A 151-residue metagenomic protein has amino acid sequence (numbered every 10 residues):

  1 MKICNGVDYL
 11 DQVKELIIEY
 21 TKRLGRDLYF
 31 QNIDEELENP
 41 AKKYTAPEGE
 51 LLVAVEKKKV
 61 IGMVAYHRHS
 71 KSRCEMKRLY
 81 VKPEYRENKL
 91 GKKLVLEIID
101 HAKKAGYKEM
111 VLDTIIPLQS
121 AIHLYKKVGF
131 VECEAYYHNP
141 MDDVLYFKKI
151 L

Functional and structural regions predicted by a protein language model:
M1-K77, K82-P83, V95-E97, H101 (+2 more regions): Acetyl-CoA-dependent GNAT
K2, E87, V111-T114: Conserved SAM-binding loop
K82-N88, I116-P117: Active-site acidic-Proline motif in GNAT/NAT acetyltransferases
N88, K104-K108: Short coil/turn segments at alpha/beta junctions that flank glycine-rich nucleotide-binding fingerprints
K108-V111, I115-V128, E134-L151: C-terminal "cap" of GNAT-fold acetyltransferases
